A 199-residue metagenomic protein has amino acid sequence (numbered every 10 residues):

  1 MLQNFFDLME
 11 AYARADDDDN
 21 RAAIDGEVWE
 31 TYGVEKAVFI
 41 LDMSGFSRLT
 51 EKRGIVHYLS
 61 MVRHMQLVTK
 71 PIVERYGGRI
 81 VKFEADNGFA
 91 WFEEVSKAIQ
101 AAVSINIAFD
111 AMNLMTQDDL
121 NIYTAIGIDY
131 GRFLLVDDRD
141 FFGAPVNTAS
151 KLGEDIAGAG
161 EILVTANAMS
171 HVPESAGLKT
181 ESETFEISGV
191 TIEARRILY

Functional and structural regions predicted by a protein language model:
M1-E27, A159-Y199: Intrinsically disordered, glycine/charged-rich C-terminal tails and inter-domain linkers that flank nucleotidyl cyclase
L2, E10-A11, S60-G78, F89-I126 (+3 more regions): Alpha-helical scaffold within the catalytic cores of cyclic-nucleotide enzymes
Y12, R21-Q100: Catalytic NTP-binding/metal-coordinating core of nucleotidyl cyclase/transferase enzymes
I40, G127, I162-L163: Short aromatic/basic micro-patch
M43, Y130, A166-N167: Residues immediately flanking
W91, L134-D137, H171-V172: Short, solvent-exposed loop/turn segments at secondary-structure junctions
Y130, A157-G160: Short glycine-/polar-rich loops that comprise or flank the Walker A/P-loop and associated switch/sensor motifs
D137-D140, G160-I162: Catalytic cores and conserved motifs of cyclic dinucleotide signaling enzymes
